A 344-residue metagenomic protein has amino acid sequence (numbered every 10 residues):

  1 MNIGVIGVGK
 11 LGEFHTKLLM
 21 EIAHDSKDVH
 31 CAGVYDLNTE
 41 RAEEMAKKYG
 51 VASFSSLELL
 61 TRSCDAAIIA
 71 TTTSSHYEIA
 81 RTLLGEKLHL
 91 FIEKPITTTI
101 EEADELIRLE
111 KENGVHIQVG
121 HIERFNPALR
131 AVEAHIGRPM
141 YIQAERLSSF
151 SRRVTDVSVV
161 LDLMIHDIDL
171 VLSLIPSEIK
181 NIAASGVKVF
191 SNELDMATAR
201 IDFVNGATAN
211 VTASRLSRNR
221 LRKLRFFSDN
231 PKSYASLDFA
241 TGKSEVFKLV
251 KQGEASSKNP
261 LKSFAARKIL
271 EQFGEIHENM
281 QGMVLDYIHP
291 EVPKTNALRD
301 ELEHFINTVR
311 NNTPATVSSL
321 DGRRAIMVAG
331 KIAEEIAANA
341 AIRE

Functional and structural regions predicted by a protein language model:
M1-Y49, V171: N-terminal Rossmann-like dinucleotide-binding module
H15, Y49-I107: Beta-loop-alpha module in the N-terminal Rossmann-like domain of NAD(P)-dependent dehydrogenases, especially those
A32, D65, M140: Conserved acidic residues
V51, E86-L88, N113-H116, A207: A short helix->loop->beta-strand "cap" motif at the edges of active sites that frequently abuts
L59, A66-I69, P290-V292, R299-E344: C-terminal helix-rich "cap/oligomerization" subdomain common to oxidoreductases
T97-V154: A contiguous active-site-proximal alpha/beta segment in oxidoreductase catalytic domains
R152-N219, K223-F227, F239, L320: Rossmann-like dinucleotide-binding domain that binds NAD(P)(H)
A209-D300: NAD(P)-dinucleotide binding in Rossmann-like oxidoreductases
